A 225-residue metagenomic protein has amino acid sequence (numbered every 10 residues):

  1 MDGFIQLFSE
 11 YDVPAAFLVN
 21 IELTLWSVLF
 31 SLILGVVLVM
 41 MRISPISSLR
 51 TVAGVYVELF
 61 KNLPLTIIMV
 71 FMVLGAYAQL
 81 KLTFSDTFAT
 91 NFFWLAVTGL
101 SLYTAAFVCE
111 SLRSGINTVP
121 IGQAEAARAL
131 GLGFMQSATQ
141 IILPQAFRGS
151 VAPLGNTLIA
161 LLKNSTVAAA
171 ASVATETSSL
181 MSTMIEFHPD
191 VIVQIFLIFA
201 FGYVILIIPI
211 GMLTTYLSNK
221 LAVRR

Functional and structural regions predicted by a protein language model:
M1-R225: Transmembrane alpha-helices and adjacent helix-loop boundaries
